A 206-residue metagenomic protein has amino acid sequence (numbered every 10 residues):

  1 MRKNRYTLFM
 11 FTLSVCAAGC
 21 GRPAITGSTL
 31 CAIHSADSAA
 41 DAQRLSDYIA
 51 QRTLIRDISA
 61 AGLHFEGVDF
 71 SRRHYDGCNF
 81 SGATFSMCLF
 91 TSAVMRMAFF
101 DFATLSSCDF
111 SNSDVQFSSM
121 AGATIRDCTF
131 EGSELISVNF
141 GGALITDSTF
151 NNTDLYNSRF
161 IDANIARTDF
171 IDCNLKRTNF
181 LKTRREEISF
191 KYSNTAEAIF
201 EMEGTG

Functional and structural regions predicted by a protein language model:
R2-T12, A17-S28, A39-G206: Tandem repeat scaffolds
C31-A32: Zinc-coordinating Cys/His ligand positions in small cysteine/histidine-rich zinc-finger domains
